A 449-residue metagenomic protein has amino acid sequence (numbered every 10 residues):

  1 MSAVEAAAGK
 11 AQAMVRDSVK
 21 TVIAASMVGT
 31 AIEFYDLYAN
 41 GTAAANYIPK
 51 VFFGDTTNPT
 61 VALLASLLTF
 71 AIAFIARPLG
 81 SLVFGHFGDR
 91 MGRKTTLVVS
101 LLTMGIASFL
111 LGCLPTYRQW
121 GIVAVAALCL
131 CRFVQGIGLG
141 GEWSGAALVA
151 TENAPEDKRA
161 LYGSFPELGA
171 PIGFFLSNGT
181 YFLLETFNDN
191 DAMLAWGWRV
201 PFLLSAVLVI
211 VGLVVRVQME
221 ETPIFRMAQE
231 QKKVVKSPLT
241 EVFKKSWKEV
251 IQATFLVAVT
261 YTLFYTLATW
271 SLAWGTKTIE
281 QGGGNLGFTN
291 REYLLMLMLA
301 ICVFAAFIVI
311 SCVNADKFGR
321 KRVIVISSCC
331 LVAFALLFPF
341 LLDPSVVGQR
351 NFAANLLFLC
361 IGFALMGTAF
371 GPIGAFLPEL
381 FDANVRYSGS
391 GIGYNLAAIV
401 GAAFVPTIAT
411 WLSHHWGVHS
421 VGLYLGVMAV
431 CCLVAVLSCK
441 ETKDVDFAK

Functional and structural regions predicted by a protein language model:
G41-T42, W247-V303, G401-V405: Extracytoplasmic gate region of multi-pass secondary transporters
A44-R77: Extracellular/periplasmic helix-loop-helix junction of adjacent transmembrane segments in MFS-like secondary
S81-G92, I308-R320: Helix-to-loop junctions at the C-terminal end of transmembrane segments in multipass secondary transporters
R90-L102, K317-S328: Cytoplasmic membrane-interface "Motif A"-like loop-to-helix N-cap segments of 12-TM Major Facilitator Superfamily
L102-W120, C329-G348: C-terminal ends and interior cores of transmembrane alpha-helices in multi-pass membrane transporters/permeases
L161-E185, Y394-V405: Glycine-rich segments within core transmembrane alpha-helices of 12-TM secondary carriers
A170-R216: Helix-loop-helix hairpin linking two adjacent transmembrane segments in secondary transporters
G212-M219, M428-K449: Multi-pass alpha-helical transporter architecture, strongest for 12-TM Major Facilitator/SLC carriers used
